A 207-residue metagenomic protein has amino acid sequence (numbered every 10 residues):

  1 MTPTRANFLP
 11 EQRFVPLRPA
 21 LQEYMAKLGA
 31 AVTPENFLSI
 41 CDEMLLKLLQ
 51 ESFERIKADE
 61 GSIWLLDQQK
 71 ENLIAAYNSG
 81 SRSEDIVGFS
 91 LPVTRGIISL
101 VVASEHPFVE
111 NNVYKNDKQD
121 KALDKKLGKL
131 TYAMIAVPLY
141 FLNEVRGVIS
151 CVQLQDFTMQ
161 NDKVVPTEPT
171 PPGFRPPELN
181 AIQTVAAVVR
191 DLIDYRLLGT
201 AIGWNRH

Functional and structural regions predicted by a protein language model:
M1-E43, E54, T184, V188 (+1 more regions): Signal-transmission linkers at sensory-effector interfaces
V32-F37, L48-K57, I63-L65, S81-S83 (+3 more regions): Short regulatory alpha-helical segment in sensory/regulatory domains of signaling proteins that mediates
L66, N72-A76, S83-A122: Regulatory sensory and allosteric helical modules in signal-transduction proteins and certain transcription factors
A76-S79, I149: Short hydrophobic alpha-helix segments
S83-E84, N111-A133, T158-T170: Signal-transducing coupling segments at domain and membrane junctions
Y132-Y140, G147: A short, aliphatic-rich beta-strand micro-motif
G147, V152-H207: Juxtadomain coupling helices with adjacent low-complexity linkers
